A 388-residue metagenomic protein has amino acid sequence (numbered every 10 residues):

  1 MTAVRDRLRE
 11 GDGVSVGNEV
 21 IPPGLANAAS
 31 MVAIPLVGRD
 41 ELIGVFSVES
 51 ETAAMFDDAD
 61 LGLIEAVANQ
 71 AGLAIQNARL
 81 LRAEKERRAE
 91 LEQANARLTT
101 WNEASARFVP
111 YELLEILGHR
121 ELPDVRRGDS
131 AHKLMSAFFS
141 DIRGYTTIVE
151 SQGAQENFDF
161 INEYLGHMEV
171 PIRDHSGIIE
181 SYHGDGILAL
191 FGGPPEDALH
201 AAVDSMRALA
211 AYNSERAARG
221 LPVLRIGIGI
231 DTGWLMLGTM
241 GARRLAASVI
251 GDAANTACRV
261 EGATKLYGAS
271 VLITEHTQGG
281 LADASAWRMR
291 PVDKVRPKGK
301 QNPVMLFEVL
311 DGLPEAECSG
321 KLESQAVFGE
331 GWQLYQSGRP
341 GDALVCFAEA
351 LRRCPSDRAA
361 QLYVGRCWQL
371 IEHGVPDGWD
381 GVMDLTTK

Functional and structural regions predicted by a protein language model:
V20, A29-G38: A short, aliphatic-rich beta-strand micro-motif
G24, L36-L42, E51, M55 (+1 more regions): Flexible loop/coil segments at beta-strand boundaries within sensory signal-transduction domains
I34-S50, A74, F139: Sensory-domain boundary capping and coupling elements
G44, E65-G72: Allosteric cytosolic regulatory segments
N77-H132: Regulatory cytosolic signal-relay segments
E92, T99, A106, D124-D204 (+1 more regions): Catalytic NTP-binding/metal-coordinating core of nucleotidyl cyclase/transferase enzymes
S140, P171-D197, A211-A254, H276 (+2 more regions): Catalytic core of nucleotidyl cyclases, primarily class III adenylyl/guanylyl cyclases
L235, K265-P340, A348-E349, C354-W379: Cytosolic regulatory/linker segments at or just downstream of nucleotide-handling modules in signal-transduction
